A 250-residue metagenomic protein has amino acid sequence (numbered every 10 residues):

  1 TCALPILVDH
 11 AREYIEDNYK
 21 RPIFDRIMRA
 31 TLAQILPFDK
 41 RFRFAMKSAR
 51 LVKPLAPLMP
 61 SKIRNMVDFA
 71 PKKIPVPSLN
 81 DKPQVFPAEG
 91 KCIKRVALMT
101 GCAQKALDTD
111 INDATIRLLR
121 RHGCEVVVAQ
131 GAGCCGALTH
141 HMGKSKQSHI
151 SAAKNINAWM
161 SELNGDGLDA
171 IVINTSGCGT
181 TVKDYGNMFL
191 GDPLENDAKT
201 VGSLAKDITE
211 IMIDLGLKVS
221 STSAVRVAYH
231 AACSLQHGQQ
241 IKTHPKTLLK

Functional and structural regions predicted by a protein language model:
C2-L4: Short, small-residue-biased leader/transition segments that mark boundaries at the very start of proteins
I6-K250: Iron-sulfur cluster-binding electron-transfer modules in prokaryotic oxidoreductases
